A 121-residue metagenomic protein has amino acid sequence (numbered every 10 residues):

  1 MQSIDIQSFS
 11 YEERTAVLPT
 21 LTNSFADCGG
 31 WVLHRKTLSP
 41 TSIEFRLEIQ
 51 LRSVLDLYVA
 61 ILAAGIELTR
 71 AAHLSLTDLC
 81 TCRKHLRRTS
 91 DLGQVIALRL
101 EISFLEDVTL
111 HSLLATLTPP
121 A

Functional and structural regions predicted by a protein language model:
M1-A121: Long, contiguous binding/interaction regions
